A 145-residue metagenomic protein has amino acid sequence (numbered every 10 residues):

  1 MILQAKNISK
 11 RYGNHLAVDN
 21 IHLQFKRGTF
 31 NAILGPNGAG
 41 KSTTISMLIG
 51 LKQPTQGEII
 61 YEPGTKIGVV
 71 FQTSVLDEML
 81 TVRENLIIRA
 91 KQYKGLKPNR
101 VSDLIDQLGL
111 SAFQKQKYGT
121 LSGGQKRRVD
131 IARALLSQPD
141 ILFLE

Functional and structural regions predicted by a protein language model:
L34-P36: The feature captures the beta-strand-to-loop junction immediately N-terminal to the Walker
I49: Helix-to-loop junction immediately C-terminal to a conserved catalytic motif
L80-Q92: Q-loop/switch helix immediately C-terminal to the Walker
I87, P98-F113: Conserved ABC ATPase "signature" region
K117-L121: Conserved ABC ATPase signature
Q138: Conserved catalytic motifs of ABC-family nucleotide-binding domains
